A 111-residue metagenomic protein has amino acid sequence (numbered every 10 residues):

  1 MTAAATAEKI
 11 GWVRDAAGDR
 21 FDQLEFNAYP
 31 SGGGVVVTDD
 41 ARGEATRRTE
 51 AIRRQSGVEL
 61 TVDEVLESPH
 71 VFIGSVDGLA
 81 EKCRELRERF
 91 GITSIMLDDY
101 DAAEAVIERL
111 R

Functional and structural regions predicted by a protein language model:
M1-R111: Active-site-adjacent structural elements that line small-molecule/cofactor binding pockets in enzymes
